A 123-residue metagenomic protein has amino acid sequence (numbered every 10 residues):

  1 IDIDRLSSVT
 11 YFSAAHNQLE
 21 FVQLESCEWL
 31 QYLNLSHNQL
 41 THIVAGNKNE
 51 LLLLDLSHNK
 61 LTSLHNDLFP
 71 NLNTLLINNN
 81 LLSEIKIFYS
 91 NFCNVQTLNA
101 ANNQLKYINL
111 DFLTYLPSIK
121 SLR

Functional and structural regions predicted by a protein language model:
I1-T10, A14-N17, A101, Y115-P117: Short intrinsically disordered, low-complexity coil segments enriched in acidic
R5-V9, S26-L30, G46-L51, L68-L72 (+2 more regions): Leucine-rich repeat
T10-A14, L33-L35, L52-L56, L75-I77 (+2 more regions): Conserved hydrophobic beta-strand positions in leucine-rich repeat
D67-L68, N73-F112, S121: Eukaryotic tandem repeat interaction scaffolds
